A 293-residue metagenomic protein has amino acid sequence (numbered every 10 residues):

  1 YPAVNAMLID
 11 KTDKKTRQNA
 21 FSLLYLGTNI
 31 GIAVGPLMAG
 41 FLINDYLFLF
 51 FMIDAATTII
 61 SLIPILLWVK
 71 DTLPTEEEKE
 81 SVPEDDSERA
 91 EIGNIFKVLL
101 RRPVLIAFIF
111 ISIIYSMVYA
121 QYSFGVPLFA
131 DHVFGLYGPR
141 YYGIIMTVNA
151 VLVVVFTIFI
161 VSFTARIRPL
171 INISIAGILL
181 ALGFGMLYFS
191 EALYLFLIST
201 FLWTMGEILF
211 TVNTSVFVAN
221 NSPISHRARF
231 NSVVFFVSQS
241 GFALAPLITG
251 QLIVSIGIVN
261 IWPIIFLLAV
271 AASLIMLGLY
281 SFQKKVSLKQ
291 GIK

Functional and structural regions predicted by a protein language model:
Y1-T28: Cytoplasmic helix-loop-helix junction between adjacent transmembrane helices in 12-TM secondary transporters
F50-L67, W262-G278: Symmetry-related core transmembrane helices of the 12-TM Major Facilitator Superfamily/SLC fold
I65-E80, G278-G291: Helix-loop junctions on the cytosolic side of multi-pass membrane transporters, especially the intracellular loop
T72-F108, K293: Juxtamembrane intracellular "pre-TM" segments in multi-pass secondary transporters
F124-Y142: Short amphipathic helix-loop junctions that connect adjacent transmembrane helices in Major Facilitator Superfamily/SLC
F156-R168, I253: Helix-to-loop junctions at the C-terminal end of transmembrane segments in multipass secondary transporters
I171-G185: Structural signature of the two symmetry-related core transmembrane helices
S225-I256: A late C-terminal transmembrane helix in Major Facilitator Superfamily
